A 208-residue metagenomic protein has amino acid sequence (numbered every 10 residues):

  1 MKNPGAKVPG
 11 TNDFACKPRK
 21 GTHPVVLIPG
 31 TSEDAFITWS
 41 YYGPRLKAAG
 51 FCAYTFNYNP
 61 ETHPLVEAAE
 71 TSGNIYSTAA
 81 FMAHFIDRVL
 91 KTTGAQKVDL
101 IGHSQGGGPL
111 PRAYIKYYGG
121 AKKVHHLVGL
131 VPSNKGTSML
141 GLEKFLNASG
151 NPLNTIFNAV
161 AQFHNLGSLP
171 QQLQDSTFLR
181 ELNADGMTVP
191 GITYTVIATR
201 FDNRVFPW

Functional and structural regions predicted by a protein language model:
M1, R19-K97: Active-site catalytic motif of lipid deacylating hydrolases and related acyltransferases
M1-K20: N-terminal cap/lid segment of alpha/beta-hydrolase-fold proteins
K17-G21, L46-A48, T92-G94, I101 (+2 more regions): Extracellular/periplasmic catalytic domains that process cell-envelope and extracellular macromolecules
P29, A53, T78-L182: Serine-dependent carboxylesterase/thioesterase catalytic core of lipase-like alpha/beta-hydrolase/SGNH enzymes
S32-E33, P60-E61, G107, S133-K135 (+1 more regions): Short, solvent-exposed loop/turn segments at secondary-structure junctions
G43, L179, N183-G186: Short amphipathic alpha-helical segments and helix-helix/interface helices
E67, G136-E143, V205-W208: Short aromatic-enriched loop/helix-cap "lid" or pocket-rim segments at secondary-structure transitions that line
M187-W208: C-terminal catalytic-base region of ester-bond hydrolases, centering on the histidine of the charge-relay
